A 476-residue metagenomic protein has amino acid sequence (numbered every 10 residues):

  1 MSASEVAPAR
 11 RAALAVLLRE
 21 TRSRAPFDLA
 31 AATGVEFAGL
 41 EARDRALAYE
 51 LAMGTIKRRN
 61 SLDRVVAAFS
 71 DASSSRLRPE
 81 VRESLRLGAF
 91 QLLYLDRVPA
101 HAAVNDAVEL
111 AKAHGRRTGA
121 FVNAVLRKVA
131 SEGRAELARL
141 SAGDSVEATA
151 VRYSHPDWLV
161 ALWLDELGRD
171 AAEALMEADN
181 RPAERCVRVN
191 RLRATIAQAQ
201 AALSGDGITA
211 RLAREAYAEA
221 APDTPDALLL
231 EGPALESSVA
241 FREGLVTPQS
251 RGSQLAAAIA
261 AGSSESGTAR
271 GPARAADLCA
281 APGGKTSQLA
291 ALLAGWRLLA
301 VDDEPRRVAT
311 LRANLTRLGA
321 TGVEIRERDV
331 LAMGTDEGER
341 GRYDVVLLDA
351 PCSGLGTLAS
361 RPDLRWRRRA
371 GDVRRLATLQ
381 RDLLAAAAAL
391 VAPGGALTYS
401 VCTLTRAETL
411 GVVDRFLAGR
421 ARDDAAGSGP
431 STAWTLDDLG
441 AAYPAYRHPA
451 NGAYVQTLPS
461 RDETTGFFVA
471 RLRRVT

Functional and structural regions predicted by a protein language model:
M1-T476: S-adenosylmethionine
